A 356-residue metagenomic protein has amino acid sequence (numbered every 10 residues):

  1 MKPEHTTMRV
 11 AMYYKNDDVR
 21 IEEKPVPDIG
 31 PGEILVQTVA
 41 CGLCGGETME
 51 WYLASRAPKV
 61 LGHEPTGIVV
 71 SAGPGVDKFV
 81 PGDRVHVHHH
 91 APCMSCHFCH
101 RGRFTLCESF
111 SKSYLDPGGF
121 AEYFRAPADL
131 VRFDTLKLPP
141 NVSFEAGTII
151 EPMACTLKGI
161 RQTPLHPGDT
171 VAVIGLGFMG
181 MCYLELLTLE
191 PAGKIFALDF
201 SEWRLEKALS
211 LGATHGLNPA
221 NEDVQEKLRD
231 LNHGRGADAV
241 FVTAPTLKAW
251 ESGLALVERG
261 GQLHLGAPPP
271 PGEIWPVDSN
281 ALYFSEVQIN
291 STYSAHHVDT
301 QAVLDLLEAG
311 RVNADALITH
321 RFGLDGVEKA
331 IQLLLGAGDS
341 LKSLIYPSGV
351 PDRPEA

Functional and structural regions predicted by a protein language model:
K2-V10, E251-A255, H297-A356: C-terminal hydrophobic helical "lid"/dimerization subdomain of Rossmann-like NAD(P)H-dependent oxidoreductases
Y14, P25-V26, R56-G62, K112-G118 (+1 more regions): Short Gly/Pro-enriched turn/cap motifs at secondary-structure boundaries
V26-C41, Y52-H97, P139: Glycine-rich beta-strand-centered segment in the early N-terminal region that forms part of a ligand/cofactor-binding
C93-I174: NAD(P)H dinucleotide-binding glycine-rich loop of Rossmann-like/cofactor-binding domains, especially the beta1-alpha1
V142-E222, E226, F241: Mid-domain Rossmann-like dinucleotide-binding core that forms the NAD(H)/NADP(H) cofactor-binding site
T163, L189, E206, L211-Q288 (+1 more regions): Glycine-rich cofactor phosphate-binding loops and adjacent beta1-alpha1 units of small-molecule cofactor enzyme domains
G266-P270, T292-S294, F322: Short strand-turn motif at the edge of the Rossmann-like AdoMet-binding core
